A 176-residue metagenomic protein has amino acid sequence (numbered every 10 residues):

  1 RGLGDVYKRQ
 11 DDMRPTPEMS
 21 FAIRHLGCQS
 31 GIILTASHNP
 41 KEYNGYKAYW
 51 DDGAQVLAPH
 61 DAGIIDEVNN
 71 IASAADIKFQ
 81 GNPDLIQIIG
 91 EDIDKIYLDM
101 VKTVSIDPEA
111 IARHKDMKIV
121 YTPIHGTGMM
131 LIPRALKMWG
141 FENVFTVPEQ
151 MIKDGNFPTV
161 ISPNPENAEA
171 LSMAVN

Functional and structural regions predicted by a protein language model:
R1, R14, N39, P123-M129: Gly/Ser/Thr-rich loops at beta-strand to alpha-helix junctions that form or flank small-molecule/cofactor-binding
G2-Y7: Short, small-residue-biased leader/transition segments that mark boundaries at the very start of proteins
K8-Q10, T146: A structural preference for short, hydrophobic beta-strand core positions in alpha/beta folds
D11-M19, Q150-D154, E169-M173: Short acidic loop-to-helix transition motifs that present clustered carboxylates
I23: Metallocofactor- and cofactor-centric catalytic cores in central/energy metabolism, strongly enriched
G27-Q29: Short, high-confidence coil segments that cap the C-terminus of an alpha-helix and link into the following beta-strand
N44-A170: Gly/Ser/Thr-enriched, mixed-charge loops and adjacent short helices that form phosphate/oxyanion-binding elements
